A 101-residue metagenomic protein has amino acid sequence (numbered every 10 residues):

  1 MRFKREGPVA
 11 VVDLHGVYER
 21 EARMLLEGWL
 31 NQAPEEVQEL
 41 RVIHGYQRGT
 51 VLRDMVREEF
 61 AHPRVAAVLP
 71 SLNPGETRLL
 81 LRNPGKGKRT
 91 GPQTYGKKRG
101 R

Functional and structural regions predicted by a protein language model:
M1-R101: Long, charged, low-complexity intrinsically disordered regions
